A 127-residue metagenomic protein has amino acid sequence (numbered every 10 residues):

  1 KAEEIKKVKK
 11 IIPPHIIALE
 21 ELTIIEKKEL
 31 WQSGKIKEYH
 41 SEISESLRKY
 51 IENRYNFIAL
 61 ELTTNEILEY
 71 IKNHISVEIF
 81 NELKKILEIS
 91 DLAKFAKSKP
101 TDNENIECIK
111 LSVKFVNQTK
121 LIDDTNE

Functional and structural regions predicted by a protein language model:
K1-G34, E38, I122-E127: Hydrophobic, helix-length membrane anchors
I16, E20-T23, N65, E69 (+3 more regions): Solvent-exposed alpha-helical segments within well-ordered globular domains of core cellular machineries
L19, E26, S44, R48-I51 (+1 more regions): Structural signal for well-ordered, non-membrane alpha-helices
K35-S90: Short, charged amphipathic alpha-helical segments flanked by flexible coils
R54-I58, T101, K120-D124: Long, hydrophobic, amphipathic alpha-helical segments used as structural scaffolds
N81-I89, K97-I109: DHp/HisKA dimerization helices and adjoining segments of the cytosolic kinase module in bacterial two-component sensor
A93: Phosphate/ribose-recognition catalytic cores of enzymes acting on nucleotide-derived substrates
I109-E127: Amphipathic, Lys/Arg-enriched alpha-helical patches that create a basic surface for binding polyanionic ligands
